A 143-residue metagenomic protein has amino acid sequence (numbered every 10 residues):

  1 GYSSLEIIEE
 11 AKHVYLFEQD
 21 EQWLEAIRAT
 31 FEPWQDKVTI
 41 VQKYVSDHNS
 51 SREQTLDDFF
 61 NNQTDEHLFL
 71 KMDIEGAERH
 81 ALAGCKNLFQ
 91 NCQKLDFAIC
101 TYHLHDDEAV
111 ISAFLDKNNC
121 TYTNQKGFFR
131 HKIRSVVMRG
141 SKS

Functional and structural regions predicted by a protein language model:
G1-S143: Phosphate/nucleotide-binding beta-alpha loop and adjacent structural elements of enzyme active sites
